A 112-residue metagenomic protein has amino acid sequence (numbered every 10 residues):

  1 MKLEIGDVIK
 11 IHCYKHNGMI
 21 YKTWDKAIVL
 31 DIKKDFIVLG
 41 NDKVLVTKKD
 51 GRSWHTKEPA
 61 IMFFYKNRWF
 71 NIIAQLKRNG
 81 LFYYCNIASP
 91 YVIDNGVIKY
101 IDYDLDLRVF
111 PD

Functional and structural regions predicted by a protein language model:
M1-E58: Charge-rich, low-complexity N-terminal segments
M1-K2, G51-R52, F63-F64, G96-K99: Short linear motifs in intrinsically disordered
D7, D25, L81-Y83, L105: Structural beta-strand/beta-sheet cores of well-ordered domains, especially the beta-sheet scaffolds that support
H12, L30, G40, I73 (+2 more regions): Residues in well-ordered beta-strands of folded domains
Y21-D25, T56-E58, N67-N71, Y100-L105: Short, surface-exposed coil-to-beta transition loops
I32-K34, L76-R78, F110-P111: Short acidic-glycine loop/turn motifs at beta-strand connectors
K49-P90: The feature represents the first ordered module of a protein
Y84-D112: Conserved, surface-exposed functional patches that form binding/active-site neighborhoods
